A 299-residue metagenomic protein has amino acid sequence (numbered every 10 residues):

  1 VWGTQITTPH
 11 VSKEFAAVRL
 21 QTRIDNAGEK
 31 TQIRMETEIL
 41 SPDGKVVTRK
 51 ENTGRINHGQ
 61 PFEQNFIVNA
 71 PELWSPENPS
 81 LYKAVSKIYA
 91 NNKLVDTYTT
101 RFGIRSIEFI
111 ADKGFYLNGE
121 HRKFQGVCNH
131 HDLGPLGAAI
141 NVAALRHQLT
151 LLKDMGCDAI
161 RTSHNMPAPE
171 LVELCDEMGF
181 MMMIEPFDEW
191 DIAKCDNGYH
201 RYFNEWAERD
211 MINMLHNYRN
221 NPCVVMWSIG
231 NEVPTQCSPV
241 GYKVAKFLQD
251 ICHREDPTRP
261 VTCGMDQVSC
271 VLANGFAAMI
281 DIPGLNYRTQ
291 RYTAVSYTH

Functional and structural regions predicted by a protein language model:
V1-L174, M178-M182, D210-H216, N220 (+3 more regions): Secreted/periplasmic carbohydrate-active enzymes, especially glycoside hydrolases
H130-A143, M155-S163, E189-W206, I229-G241 (+1 more regions): The substrate-binding groove and active-site-proximal loops of carbohydrate-active enzymes, especially glycoside
M166-P167, E189, D266: Conserved beta-strand edge residues that scaffold enzyme active sites
V172-L174, C195-G198, A273-N274: Short secondary-structure transition/capping segments
M182-I184, C263: Hydrophobic residues in well-ordered beta-strands that form the structural core
I184-E185, E189-K194, V271-A273: Short acidic/His/Gly/Ser-rich catalytic and metal-binding motifs that mark active-site loops of diverse hydrolases
F203-I282, N286-V295: Active-site neighborhood of glycoside hydrolase catalytic domains
T298-H299: Conserved small/polar residues in nucleotide/adenosyl-binding loops
